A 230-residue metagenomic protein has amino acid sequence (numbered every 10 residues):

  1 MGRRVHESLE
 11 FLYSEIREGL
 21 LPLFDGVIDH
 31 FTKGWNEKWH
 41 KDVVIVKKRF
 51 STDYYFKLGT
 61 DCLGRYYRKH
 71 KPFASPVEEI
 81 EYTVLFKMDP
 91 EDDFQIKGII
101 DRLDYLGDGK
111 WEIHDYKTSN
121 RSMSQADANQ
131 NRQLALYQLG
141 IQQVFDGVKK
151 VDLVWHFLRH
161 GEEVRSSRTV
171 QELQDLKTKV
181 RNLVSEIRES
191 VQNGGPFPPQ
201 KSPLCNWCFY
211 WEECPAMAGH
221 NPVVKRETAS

Functional and structural regions predicted by a protein language model:
M1, V27, S51, Y55 (+1 more regions): Short, conserved alpha-helical segments within structured domains
M1-R3, E7-L9: Gly/serine-rich nucleotide phosphate-binding loop at the start of the catalytic core of nucleotide/ADP-ribose-handling
H6, K57-T60, G64, A135 (+1 more regions): Generic alpha-helical structural signal
S8-E81: A non-catalytic, helix-rich entry segment at domain boundaries
E15-L21, M123-S124, G195-F197: Short, polar/flexible loop-turn hinges at active-site or ligand-entry regions and domain interfaces
D25, D108, G140-S230: Metal-dependent nuclease catalytic regions and adjoining charged, substrate-binding loops involved in nucleic-acid end
E78, Y82-T178, N182: Mg2+/Mn2+-dependent nuclease catalytic core
